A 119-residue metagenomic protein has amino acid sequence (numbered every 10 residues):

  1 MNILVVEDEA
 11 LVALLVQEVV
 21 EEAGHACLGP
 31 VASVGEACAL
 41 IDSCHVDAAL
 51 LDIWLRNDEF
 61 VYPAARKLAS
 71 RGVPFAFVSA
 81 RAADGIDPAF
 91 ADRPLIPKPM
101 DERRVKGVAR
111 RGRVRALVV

Functional and structural regions predicted by a protein language model:
E7: Conserved acidic carboxylate
A10-G29: Two-component/phosphorelay signaling modules centered on CheY-like receiver
P30-A48: Acidic, metal-coordinating helix/loop segments flanking the phosphotransfer/catalytic sites of two-component signaling
L51-A69: Conserved phosphotransfer microenvironments
A76-S79: Hydrophobic/aromatic residues positioned on beta-strands within the core alpha/beta folds
G85, M100-R113, L117: C-terminal output helix
